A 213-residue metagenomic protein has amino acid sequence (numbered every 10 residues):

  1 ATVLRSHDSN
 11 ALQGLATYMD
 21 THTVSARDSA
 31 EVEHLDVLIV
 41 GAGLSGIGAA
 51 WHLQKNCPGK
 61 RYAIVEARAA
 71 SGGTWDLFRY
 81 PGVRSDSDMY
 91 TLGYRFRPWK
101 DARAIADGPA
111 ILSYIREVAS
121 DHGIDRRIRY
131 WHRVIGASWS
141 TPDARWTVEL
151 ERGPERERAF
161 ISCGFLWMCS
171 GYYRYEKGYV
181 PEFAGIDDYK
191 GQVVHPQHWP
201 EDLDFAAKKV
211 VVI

Functional and structural regions predicted by a protein language model:
A1-L38, Q54-A63: Rossmann-like nucleotide/phosphate-binding core characteristic of flavoprotein oxidoreductases
G14-V24, G93-A102, D107, I111-Y114 (+2 more regions): Glycine-rich dinucleotide-binding loop and its adjacent helix/turn
S29, H34, I39-V40, G46-A49 (+2 more regions): Rossmann-like dinucleotide/flavin-binding elements
W51-H52, D76-L77, G178-E182: Short amphipathic alpha-helical segments
Q54-R79: Glycine-rich FAD pyrophosphate-binding loop
I64, T91, I128-R129, G191-V194: Conserved beta-strand scaffold positions in the cores of enzyme catalytic domains, especially in NTP/NDP-utilizing
D76-G93, A102: Glycine-rich phosphate-binding loop and adjoining beta1-alpha1-beta2 segment of Rossmann-like nucleotide-binding folds
R103-Y175: Feature captures the FAD/FMN-dependent oxidoreductase FAD-binding
